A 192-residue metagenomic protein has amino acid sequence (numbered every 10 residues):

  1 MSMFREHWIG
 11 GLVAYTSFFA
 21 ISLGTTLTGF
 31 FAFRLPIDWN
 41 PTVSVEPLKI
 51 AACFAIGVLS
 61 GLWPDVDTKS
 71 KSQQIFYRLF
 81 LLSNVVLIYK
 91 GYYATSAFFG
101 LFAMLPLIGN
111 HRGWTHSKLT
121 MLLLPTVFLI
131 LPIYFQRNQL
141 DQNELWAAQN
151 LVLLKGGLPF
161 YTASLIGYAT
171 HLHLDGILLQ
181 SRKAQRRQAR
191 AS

Functional and structural regions predicted by a protein language model:
M1-S192: N-terminal membrane-targeting hydrophobic helices
